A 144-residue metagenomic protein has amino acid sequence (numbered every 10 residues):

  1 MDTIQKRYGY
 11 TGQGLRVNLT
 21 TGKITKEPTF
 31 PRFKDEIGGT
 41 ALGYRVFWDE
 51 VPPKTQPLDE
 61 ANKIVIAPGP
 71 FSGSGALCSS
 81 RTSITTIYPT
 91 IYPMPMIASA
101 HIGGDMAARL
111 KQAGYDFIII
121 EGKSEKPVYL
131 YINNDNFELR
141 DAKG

Functional and structural regions predicted by a protein language model:
M1-G144: Acidic carboxylate diad motif detector
